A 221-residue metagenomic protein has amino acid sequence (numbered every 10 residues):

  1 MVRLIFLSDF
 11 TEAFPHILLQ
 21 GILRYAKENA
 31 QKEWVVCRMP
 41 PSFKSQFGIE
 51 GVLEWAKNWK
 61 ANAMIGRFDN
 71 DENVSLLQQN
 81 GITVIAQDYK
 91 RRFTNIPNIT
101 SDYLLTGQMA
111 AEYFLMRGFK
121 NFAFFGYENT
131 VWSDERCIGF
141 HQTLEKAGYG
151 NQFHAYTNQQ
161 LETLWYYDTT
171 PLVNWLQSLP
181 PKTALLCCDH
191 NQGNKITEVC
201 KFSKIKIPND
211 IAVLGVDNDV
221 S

Functional and structural regions predicted by a protein language model:
M1-A63, E72-S221: Bacterial carbohydrate/catabolite-sensing allosteric modules
G66-R67: A glycine-rich helix N-cap at a beta->alpha junction
